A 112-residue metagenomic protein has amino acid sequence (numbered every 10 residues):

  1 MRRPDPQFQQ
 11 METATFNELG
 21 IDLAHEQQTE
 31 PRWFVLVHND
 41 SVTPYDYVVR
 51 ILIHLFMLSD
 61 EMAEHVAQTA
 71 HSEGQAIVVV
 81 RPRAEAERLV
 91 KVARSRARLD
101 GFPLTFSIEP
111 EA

Functional and structural regions predicted by a protein language model:
M1-A112: Terminal domain-initiation and capping elements
